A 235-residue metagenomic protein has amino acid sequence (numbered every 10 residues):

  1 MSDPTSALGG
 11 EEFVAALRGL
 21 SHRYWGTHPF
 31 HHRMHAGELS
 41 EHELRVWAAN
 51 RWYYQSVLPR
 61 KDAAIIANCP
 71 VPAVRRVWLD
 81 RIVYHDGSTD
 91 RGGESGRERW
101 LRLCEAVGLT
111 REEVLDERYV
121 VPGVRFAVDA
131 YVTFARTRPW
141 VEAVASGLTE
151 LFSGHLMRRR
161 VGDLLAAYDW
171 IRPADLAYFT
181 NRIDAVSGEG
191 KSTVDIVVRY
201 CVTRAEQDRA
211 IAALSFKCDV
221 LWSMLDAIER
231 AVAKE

Functional and structural regions predicted by a protein language model:
S2-E235: Non-heme di-metal
